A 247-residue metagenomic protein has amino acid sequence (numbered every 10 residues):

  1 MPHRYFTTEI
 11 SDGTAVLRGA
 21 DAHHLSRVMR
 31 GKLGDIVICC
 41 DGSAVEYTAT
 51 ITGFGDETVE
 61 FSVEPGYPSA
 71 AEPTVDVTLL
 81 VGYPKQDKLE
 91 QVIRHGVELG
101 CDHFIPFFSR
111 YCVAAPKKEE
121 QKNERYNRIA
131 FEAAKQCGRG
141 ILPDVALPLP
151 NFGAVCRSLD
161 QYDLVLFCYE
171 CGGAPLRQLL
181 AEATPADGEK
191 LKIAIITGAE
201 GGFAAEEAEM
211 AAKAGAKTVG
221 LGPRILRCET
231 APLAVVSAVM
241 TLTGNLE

Functional and structural regions predicted by a protein language model:
M1-P68: N-terminal positively charged helical leader segments and presequences
G13, L33-D35, V45-Y47, E57-V59 (+5 more regions): A generic structural signal for short beta-strands and their flanking turns/coil linkers
A15-L17, T74-T78, K190-A194, A212-L221: Glycine/charged-rich beta-loop-alpha catalytic/anionic-binding loops adjacent to active sites
L25, L89-V92, E207: Hydrophobic side chains in well-ordered alpha-helices
A70-F167: RNA substrate-binding interface of SAM-dependent RNA methyltransferases
L159-A208, A216-G220: Active-site/ligand-binding-proximal alpha/beta "capping" segment
A205-E247: Structured adenosyl-cofactor binding patch, chiefly the S-adenosyl-L-methionine
